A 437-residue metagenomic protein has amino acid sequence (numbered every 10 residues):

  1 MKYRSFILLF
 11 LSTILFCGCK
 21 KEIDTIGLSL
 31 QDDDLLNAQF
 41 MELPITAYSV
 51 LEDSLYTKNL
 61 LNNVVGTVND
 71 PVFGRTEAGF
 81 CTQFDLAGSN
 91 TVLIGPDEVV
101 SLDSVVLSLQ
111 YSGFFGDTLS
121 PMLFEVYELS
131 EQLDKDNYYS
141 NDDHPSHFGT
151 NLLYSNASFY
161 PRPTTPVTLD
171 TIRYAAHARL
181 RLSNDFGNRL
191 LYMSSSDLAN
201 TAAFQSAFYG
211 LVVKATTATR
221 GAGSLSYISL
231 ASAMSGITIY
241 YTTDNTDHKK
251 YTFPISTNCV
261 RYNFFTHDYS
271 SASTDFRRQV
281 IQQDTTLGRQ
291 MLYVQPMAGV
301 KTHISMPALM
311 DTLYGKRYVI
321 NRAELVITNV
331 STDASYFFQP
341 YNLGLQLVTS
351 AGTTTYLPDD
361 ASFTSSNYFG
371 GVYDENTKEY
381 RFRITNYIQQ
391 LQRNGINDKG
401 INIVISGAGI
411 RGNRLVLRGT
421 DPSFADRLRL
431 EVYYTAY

Functional and structural regions predicted by a protein language model:
K2-Y437: Secreted, disulfide-rich extracellular signaling modules
